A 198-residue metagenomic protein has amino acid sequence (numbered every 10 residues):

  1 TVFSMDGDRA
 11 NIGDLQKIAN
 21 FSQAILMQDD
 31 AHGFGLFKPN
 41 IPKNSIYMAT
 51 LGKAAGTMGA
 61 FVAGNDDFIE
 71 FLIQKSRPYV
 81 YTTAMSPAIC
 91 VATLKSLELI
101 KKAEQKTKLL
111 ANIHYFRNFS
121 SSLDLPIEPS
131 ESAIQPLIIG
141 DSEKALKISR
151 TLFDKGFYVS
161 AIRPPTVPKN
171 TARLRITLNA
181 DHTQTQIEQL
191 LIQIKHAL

Functional and structural regions predicted by a protein language model:
V2-S22, K38, K144-A145, T185: Active-site core of PLP-dependent enzymes with the aminotransferase class I/II
F21, A31, L36-N44, L125-P126: Pyridoxal 5′-phosphate
I41-F71: Active-site PLP attachment segment
M58-G59, K75-M85: A short glycine-threonine-serine/GTX helix/turn-capping micro-motif
A88-T107, N118-L123: Amphipathic alpha-helix from the class-I
T107-F116, L123-G156, T166, L178-A180: Conserved PLP-binding catalytic core of the aspartate aminotransferase-like
D154-K155, T166-L198: PLP-dependent enzyme catalytic core of the Aspartate aminotransferase-like
